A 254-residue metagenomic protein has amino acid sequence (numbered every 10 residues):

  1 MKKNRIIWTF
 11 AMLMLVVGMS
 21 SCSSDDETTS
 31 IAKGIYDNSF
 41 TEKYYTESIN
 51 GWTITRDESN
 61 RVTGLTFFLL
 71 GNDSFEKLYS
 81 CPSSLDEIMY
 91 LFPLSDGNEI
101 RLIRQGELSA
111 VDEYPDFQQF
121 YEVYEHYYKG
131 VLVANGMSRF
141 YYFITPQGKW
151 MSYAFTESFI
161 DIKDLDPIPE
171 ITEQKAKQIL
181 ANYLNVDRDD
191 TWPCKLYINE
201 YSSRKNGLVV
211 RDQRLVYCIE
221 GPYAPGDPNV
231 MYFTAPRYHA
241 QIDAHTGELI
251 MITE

Functional and structural regions predicted by a protein language model:
M1-F10: Bacterial N-terminal signal peptides that target proteins for export
I6, L15-Y44: Bacterial Sec-dependent N-terminal signal peptides
T9-A11, G18, G221, A240: Small side chains
A11-L13, V17, C194, N206: Intrinsic-disorder/low-complexity peptide segments enriched for small residues
G34-E254: Segments that shape or occlude catalytic/ligand-binding pockets
